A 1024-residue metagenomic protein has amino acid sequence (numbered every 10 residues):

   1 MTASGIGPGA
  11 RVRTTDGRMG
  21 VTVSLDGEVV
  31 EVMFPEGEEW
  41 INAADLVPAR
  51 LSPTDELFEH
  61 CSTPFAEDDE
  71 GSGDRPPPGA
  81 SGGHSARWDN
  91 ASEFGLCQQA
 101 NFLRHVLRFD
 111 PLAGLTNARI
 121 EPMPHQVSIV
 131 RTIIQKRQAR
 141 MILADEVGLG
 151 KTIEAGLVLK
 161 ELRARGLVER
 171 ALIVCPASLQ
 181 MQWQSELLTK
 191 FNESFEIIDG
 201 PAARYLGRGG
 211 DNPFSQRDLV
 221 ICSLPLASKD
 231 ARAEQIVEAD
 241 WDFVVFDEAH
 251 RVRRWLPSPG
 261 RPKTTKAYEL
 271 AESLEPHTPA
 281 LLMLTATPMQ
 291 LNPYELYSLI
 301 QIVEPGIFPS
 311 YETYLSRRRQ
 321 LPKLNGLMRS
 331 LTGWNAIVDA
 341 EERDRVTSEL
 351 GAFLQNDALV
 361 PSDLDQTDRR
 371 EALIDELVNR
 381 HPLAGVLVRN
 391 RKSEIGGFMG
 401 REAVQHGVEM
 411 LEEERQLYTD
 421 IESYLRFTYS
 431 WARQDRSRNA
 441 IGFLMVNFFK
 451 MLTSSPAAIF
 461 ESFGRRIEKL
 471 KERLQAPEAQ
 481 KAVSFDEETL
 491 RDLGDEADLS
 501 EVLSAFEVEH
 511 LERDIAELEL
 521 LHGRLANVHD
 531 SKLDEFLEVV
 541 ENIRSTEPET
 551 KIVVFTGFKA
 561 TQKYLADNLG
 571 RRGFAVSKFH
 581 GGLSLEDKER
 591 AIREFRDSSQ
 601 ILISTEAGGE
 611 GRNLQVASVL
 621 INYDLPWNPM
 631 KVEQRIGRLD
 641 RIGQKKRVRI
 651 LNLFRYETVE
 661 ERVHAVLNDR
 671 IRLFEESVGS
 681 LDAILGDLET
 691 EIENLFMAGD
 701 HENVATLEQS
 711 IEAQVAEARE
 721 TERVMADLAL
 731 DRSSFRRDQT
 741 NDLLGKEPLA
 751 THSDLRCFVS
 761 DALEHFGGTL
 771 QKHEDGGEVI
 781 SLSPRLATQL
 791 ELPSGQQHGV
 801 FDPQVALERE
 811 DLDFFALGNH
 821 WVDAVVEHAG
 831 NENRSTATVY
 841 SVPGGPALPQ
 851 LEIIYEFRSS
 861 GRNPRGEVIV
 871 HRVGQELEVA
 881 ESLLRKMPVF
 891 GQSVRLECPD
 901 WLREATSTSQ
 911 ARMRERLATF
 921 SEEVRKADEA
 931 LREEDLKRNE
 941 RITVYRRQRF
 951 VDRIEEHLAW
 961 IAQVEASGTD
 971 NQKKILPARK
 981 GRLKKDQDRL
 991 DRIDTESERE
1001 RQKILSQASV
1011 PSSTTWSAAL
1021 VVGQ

Functional and structural regions predicted by a protein language model:
P48-F58, S62-G71, S81-W88, S92-F94 (+7 more regions): SF2 helicase/translocase NTPase motor core, specifically the RecA-like lobe 1 inter-motif segment between Walker
H84-Q98, P111, K646-E791, G799 (+5 more regions): C-terminal accessory region of SF2 helicases/translocases
L167, F398-E414, R436-R438, F443-T453 (+6 more regions): Conserved Helicase C-terminal RecA-like lobe
V220-W241, L256-P279, M283, M289 (+2 more regions): Inter-lobe coupling linker of SF2 helicases/translocases
K229-D230, L291-N292, Q562-K563, I603-A617 (+1 more regions): SF2 helicase motor core recognition
D240, E295-S298, N613-D624, R649-N652: A short beta-strand element within the Helicase C-terminal
S423, F427, T453, K471 (+8 more regions): P-loop NTPase motor cores of the ASCE clade
P629-I650: Conserved SF2 helicase motif VI
